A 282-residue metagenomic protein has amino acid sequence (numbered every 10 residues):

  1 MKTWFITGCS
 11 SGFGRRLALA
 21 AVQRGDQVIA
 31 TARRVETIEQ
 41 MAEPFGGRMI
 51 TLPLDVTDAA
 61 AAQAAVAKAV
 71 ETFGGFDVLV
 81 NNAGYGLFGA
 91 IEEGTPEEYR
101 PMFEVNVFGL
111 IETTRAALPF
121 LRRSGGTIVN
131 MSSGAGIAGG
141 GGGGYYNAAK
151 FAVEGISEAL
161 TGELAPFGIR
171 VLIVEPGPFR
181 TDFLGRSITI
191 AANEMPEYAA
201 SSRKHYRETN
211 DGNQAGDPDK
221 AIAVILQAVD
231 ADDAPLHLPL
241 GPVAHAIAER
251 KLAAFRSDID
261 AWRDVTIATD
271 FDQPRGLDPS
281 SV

Functional and structural regions predicted by a protein language model:
S10-S11: Conserved glycine-rich cofactor-binding loop
R24-Q40: Conserved glycine-rich Rossmann-like NAD(P)H-binding loop of the short-chain dehydrogenase/reductase
L54-A64, P96: The beta1-alpha1 cofactor-binding region of Rossmann-like NAD(H)/NADP(H)-dependent oxidoreductases
A90-I91, E98-R100: Substrate-binding pocket helix/loop in short-chain dehydrogenase/reductase
T114, A149: Active-site helix of classical SDR
S133: Residue(s) in the substrate-gating loop at a strand-loop-helix junction that position the organic substrate next
P166-P235: SDR active-site lid
